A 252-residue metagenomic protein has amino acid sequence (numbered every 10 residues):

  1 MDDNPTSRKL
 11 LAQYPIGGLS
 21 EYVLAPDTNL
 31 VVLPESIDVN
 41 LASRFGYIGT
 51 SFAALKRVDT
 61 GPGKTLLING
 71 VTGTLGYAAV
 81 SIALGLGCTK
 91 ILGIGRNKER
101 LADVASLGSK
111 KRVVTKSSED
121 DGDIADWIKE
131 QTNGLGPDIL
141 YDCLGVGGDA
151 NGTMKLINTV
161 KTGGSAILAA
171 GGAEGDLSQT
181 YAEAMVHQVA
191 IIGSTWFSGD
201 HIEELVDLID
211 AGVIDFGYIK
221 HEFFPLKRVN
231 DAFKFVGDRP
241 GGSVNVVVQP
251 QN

Functional and structural regions predicted by a protein language model:
M1-V31: Glycine-rich phosphate/adenylate-binding loop and adjacent beta-alpha elements of nucleotide- or dinucleotide-binding
S20, I48-S51, A125, P137 (+2 more regions): A general structural signal for well-ordered alpha-helical segments in protein cores
V31, L67, L92, S165-I167 (+2 more regions): Structural detector of well-ordered beta-strand residues that form the stable sheet scaffold of enzyme domains
P34-D120: Mid-domain Rossmann-like dinucleotide-binding core that forms the NAD(H)/NADP(H) cofactor-binding site
V58-D59, L84-G85, T89-L92, L101-V189: Glycine-rich cofactor phosphate-binding loops and adjacent beta1-alpha1 units of small-molecule cofactor enzyme domains
N97, G172, F197: Residues in the short beta-alpha loop(s) of Rossmann-like NAD(P)-binding domains
A150-M154, S198-N252: C-terminal hydrophobic helical "lid"/dimerization subdomain of Rossmann-like NAD(P)H-dependent oxidoreductases
T162-I167, S178-Y218: Rossmann-fold dehydrogenase core element
